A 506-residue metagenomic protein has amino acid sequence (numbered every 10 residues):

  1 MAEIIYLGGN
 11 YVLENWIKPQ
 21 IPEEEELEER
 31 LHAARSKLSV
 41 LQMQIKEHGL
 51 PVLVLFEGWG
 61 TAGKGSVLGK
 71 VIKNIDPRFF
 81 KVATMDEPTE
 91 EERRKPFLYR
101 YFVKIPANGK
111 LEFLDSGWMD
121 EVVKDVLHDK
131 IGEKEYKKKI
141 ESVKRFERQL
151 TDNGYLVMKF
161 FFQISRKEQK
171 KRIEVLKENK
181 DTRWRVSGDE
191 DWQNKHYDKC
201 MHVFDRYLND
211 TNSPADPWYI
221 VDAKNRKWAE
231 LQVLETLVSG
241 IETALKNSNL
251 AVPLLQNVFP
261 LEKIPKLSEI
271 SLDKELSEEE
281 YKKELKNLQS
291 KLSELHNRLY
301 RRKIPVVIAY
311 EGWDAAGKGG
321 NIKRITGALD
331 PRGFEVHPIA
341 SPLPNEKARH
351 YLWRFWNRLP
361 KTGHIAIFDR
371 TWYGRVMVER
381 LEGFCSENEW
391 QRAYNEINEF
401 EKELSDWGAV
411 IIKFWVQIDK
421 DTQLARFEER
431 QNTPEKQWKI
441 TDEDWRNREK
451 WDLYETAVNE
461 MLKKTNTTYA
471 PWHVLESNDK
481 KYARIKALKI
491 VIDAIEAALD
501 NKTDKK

Functional and structural regions predicted by a protein language model:
A2-K506: Glycine-rich phosphate-binding loop of ATP-dependent small-molecule kinases
